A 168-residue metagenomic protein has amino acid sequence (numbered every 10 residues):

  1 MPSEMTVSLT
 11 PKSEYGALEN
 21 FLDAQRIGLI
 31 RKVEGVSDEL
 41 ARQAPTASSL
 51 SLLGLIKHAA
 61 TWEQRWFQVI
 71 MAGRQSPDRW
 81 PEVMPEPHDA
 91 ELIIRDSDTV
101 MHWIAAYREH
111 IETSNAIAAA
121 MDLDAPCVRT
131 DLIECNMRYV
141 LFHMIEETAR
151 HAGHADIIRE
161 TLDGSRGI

Functional and structural regions predicted by a protein language model:
P2-S8, Y15-E34, D38-P87, V128-I168: Short, contiguous alpha-helical
M5-L18, L92-H102: Short, charged, low-complexity loops and linkers
P87-V128, R138-M144: Acidic/histidine-rich alpha-helical segments that form the ligand environment of transition-metal centers
